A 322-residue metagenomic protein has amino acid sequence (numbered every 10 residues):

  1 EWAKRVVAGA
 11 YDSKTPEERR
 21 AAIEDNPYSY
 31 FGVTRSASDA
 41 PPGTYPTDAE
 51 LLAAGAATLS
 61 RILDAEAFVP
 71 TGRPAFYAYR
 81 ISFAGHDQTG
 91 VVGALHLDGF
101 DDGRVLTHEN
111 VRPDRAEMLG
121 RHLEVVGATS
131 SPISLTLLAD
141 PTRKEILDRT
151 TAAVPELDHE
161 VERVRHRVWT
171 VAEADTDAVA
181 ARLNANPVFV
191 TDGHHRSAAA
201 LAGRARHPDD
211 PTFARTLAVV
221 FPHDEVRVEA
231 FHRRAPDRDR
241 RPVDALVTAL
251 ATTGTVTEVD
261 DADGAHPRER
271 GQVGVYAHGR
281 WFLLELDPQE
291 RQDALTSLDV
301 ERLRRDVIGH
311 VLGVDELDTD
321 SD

Functional and structural regions predicted by a protein language model:
E1-D322: Surface-exposed, charge/polar-rich loops and edge strands
